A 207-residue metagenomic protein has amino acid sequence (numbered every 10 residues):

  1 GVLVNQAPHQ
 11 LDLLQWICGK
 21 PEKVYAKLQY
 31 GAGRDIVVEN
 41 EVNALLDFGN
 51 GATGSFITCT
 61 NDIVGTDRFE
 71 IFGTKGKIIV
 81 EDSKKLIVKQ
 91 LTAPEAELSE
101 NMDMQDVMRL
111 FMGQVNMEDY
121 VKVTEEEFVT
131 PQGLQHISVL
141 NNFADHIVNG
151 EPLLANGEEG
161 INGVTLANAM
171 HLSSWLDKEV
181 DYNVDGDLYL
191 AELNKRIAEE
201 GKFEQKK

Functional and structural regions predicted by a protein language model:
G1-T53, I57-V64, E70, E158: Rossmann-like dinucleotide-binding domain that binds NAD(P)(H)
Q10-L11, L140-N141, A167-N168: A general structural signal for well-ordered alpha-helical segments in protein cores
C18, A144, A167-H171: Short, amphipathic alpha-helical segments that act as regulatory/interfacial helices in nucleotide-processing proteins
G19, D145-N149, W175: Residues at helix-coil transition
N43, F48, K75-A155, V180 (+1 more regions): C-terminal glycine/acidic-rich active-site capping loop/insertion
G51, L140, G160-G163: Non-catalytic, hydrophobic alpha-helical segments
I57-N61, F72-T74, N149, V184: Glycine-rich Rossmann NAD(P)(H)-binding loop
L153-L188: A contiguous, mid-protein "functional segment" used to position or interact with cofactors/ions or partner subunits
